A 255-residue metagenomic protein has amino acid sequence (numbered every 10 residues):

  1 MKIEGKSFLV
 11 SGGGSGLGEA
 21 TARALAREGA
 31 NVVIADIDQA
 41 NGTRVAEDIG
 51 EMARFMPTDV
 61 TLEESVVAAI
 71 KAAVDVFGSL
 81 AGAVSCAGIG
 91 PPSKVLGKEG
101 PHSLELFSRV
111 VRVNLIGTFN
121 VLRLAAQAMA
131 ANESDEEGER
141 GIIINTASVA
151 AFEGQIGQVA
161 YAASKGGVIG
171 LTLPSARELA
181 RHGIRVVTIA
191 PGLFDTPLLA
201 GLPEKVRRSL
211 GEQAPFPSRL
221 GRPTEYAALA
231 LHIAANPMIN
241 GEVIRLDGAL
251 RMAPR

Functional and structural regions predicted by a protein language model:
I3-V33: Canonical Rossmann dinucleotide-binding motif of NAD(H)/NADP(H)-dependent dehydrogenases/reductases, specifically
V67, G90-S108, Q127, A131-E137 (+2 more regions): Conserved mid-core segment of classical short-chain dehydrogenase/reductases
A81, I89, G100-N120, I143-I144 (+2 more regions): Catalytic Tyr-X3-Lys loop
L122, S164, T172: Active-site helix of classical SDR
Q127, A176-E178: Alpha-helical segment proximal to the catalytic Tyr-Lys
S148: Residue(s) in the substrate-gating loop at a strand-loop-helix junction that position the organic substrate next
A180, R185, I239-E242: Short, small/polar-rich loop/turn modules that mediate ligand/substrate recognition or access, typified
R222-L246, R251: C-terminal substrate-recognition "lid" of short-chain dehydrogenase/reductases
